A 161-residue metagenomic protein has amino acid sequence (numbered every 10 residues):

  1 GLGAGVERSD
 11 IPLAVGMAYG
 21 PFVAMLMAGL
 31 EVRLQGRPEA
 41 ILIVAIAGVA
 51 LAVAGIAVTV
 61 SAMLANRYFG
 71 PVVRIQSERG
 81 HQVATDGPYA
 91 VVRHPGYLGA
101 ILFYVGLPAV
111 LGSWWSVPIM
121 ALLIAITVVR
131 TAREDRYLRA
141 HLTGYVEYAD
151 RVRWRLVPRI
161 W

Functional and structural regions predicted by a protein language model:
G1-Y89, L98-W161: Membrane-anchoring alpha-helices and their flanking helix-loop junctions
V92-R93: Conserved SAM-binding loop
